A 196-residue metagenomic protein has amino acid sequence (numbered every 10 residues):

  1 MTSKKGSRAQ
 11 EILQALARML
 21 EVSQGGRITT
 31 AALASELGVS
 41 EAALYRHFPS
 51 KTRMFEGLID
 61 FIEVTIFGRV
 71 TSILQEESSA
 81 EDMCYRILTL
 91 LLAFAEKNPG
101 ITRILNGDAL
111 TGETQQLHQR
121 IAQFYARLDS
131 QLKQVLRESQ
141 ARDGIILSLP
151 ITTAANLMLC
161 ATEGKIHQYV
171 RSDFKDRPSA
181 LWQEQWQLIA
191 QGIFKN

Functional and structural regions predicted by a protein language model:
M1-E36, R53-E56, T65: Basic, helix-initiating cap at the start of DNA-binding domains
R8, K51, L58, I62 (+8 more regions): Hydrophobic/aromatic residues within well-ordered alpha-helical segments
G25-G26, R46, Q75, I146: Helix-turn-helix/winged-helix DNA-binding modules
G38-F48: Short hydrophobic/aromatic patch on the recognition helix
G57, T71-K97, I151-M158: Hydrophobic alpha-helical connector segments
V64-F67, Q115-R142, T152-N156: Amphipathic alpha-helical packing segments from all-alpha helical-bundle domains
E96-Q116: Amphipathic alpha-helical segments used for helix-helix packing
R103-N106, Q140-L188, N196: Hydrophobic/aromatic-rich alpha-helical bundle segments in the mid-to-C-terminal region
